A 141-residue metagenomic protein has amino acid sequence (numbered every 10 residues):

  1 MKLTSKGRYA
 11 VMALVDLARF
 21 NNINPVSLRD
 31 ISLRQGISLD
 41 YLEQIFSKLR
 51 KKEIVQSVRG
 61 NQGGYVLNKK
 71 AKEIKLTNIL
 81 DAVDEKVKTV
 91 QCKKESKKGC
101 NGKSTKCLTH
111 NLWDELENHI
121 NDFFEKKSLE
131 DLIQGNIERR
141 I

Functional and structural regions predicted by a protein language model:
A10-N22: Short amphipathic alpha-helical interface segments
V26-Q35: A short alpha-helical element within helix-turn-helix/winged-helix DNA-binding domains across DNA-binding proteins
D40: Key DNA-contact positions within bacterial/archaeal DNA-binding proteins
I45-R50: Basic amphipathic alpha-helical segments that dock to polyanions
I54-Q62, V66-L67: Beta-hairpin "wing" of winged helix-turn-helix
A71-S96, E115: Conserved segment of winged-helix/HTH DNA-binding domains
C92-I141: C-terminal regulatory/oligomerization modules of transcriptional regulators
